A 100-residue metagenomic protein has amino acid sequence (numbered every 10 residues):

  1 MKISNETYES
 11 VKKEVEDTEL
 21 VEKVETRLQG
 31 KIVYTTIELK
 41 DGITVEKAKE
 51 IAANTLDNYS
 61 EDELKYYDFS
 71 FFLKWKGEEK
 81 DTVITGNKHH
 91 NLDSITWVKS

Functional and structural regions predicted by a protein language model:
M1-T26, G30: N-proximal, solvent-exposed amphipathic alpha-helical segments enriched in charged/polar residues
E9-L20, D68-S100: Polar/charged, Gly/Pro-rich intrinsically disordered segments
E22-F72: Mature extracytoplasmic domains of secretory-pathway proteins
